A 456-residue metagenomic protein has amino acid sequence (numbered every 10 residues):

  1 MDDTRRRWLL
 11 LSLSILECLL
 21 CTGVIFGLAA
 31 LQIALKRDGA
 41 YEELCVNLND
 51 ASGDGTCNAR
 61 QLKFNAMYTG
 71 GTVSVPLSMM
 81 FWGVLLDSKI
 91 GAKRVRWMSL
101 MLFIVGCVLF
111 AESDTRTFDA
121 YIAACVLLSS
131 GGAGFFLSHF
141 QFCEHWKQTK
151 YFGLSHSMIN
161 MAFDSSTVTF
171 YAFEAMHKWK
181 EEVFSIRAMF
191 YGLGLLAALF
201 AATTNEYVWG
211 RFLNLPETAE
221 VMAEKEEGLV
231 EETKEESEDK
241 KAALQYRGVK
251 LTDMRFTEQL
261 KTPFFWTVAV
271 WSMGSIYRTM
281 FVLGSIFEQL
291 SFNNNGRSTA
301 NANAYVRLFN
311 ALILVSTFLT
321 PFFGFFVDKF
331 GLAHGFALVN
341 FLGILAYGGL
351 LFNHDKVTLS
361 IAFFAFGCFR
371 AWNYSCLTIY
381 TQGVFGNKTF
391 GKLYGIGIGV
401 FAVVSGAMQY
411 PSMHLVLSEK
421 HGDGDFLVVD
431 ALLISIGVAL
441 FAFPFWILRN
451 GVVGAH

Functional and structural regions predicted by a protein language model:
M1-Q32, K36, V46-N47, G55-N58 (+2 more regions): Cytosolic juxtamembrane N-terminal segment immediately preceding the first transmembrane helix of multi-pass
I25-L35, T257-F318, M408-Q409: Extracytoplasmic gate region of multi-pass secondary transporters
L35, G132-Q148, S155, L290 (+1 more regions): Intracellular juxtamembrane helix-capping segments at the cytosolic ends of symmetry-related transmembrane helices
L77-A92, F318-G331: Helix-to-loop junctions at the C-terminal end of transmembrane segments in multipass secondary transporters
M101-T115, L342-H354: C-terminal ends and interior cores of transmembrane alpha-helices in multi-pass membrane transporters/permeases
F118-G134, T358-W372: Hydrophobic core of transmembrane alpha-helices in multi-pass small-molecule transporters, especially MFS/SLC-type
F135, T149-K178, A197, G395-S412: Glycine-rich segments within core transmembrane alpha-helices of 12-TM secondary carriers
N303-V306, V315, F322-Y380: C-terminal transmembrane helical hairpin of 12-TM major facilitator-type secondary transporters
